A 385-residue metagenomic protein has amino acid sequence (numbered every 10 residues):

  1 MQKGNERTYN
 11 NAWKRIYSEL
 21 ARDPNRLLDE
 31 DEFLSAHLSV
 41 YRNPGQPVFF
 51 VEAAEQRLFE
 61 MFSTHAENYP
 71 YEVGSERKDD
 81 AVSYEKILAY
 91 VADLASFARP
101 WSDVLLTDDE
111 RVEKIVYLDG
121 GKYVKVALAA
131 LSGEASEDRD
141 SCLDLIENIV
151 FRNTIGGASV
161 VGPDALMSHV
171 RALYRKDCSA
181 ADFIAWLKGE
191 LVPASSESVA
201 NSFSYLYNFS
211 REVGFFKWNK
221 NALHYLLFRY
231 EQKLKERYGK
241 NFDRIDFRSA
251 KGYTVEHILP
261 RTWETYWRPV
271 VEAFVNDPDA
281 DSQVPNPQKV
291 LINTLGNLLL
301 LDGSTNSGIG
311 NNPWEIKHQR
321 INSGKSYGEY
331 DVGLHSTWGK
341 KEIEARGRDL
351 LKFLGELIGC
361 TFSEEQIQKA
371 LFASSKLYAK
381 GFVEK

Functional and structural regions predicted by a protein language model:
Q2-E231, W338, L357-E364, K369-K385: A cross-family structural signal marking well-folded subdomains
E110, A129, D281-P285, I292 (+2 more regions): A near-ubiquitous, low-amplitude feature marking generic local secondary-structure context
L128, L143, E147, E256-L259 (+3 more regions): Generic hydrophobic alpha-helical scaffold/packing signal
I184-E329: Betabetaalpha-Me/HNH-type nuclease active-site subdomain
Q288-T294, L298-K385: Long, cytosolic, alpha-helical-rich C-terminal regions that act as interaction/scaffolding modules
